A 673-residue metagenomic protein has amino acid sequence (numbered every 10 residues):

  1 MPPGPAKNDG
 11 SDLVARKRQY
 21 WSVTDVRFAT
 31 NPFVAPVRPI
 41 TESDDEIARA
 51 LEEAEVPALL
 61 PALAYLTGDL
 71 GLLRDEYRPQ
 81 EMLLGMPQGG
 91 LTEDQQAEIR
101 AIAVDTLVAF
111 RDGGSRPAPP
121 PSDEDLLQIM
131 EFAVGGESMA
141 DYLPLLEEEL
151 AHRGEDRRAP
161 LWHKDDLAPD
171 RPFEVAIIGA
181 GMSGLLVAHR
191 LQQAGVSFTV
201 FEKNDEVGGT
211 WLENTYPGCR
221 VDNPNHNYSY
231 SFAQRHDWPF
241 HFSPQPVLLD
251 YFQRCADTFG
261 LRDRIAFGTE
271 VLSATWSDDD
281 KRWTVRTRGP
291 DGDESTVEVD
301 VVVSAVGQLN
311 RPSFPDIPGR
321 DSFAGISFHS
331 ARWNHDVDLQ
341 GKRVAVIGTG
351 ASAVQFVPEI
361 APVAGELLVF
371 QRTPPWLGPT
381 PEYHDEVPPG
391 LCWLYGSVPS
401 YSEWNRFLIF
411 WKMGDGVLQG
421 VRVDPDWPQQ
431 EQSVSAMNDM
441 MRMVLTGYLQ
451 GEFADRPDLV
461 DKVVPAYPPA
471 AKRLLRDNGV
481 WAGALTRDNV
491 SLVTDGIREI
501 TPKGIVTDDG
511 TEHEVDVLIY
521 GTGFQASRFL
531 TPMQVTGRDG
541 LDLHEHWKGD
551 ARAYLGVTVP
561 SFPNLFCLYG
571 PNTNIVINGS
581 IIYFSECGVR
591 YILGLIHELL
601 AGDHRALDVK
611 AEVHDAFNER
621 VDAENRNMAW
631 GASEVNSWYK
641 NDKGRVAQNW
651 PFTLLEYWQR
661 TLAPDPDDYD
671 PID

Functional and structural regions predicted by a protein language model:
P2-P5, G10-F173, S313-A331: Extreme N-terminal leader/targeting segments of oxidoreductases
G10, R18-S22, V26-V56, L66 (+5 more regions): C-terminal, flexible cofactor-proximal segment of oxidoreductases
E93-E137, H241-L309: Feature captures the FAD/FMN-dependent oxidoreductase FAD-binding
D165-P172, I177-Q193, S197-V207, L212 (+8 more regions): Rossmann-like dinucleotide-binding core of oxidoreductases
T215-L249, Q253-F259, L272-K281, R286 (+4 more regions): Catalytic cores of eukaryotic secretory-pathway lumenal/extracellular enzymes that build and remodel glycoconjugates
F267-R282, S491-D508: A conserved short coil-to-beta-strand element within the FAD-binding core of flavoproteins
F314-S327, K503-G556: Central helical "cap/lid" subdomain
Q419-K503, H513-F529, Q534, N618-D673: C-terminal catalytic lobe of FAD-dependent flavoproteins
